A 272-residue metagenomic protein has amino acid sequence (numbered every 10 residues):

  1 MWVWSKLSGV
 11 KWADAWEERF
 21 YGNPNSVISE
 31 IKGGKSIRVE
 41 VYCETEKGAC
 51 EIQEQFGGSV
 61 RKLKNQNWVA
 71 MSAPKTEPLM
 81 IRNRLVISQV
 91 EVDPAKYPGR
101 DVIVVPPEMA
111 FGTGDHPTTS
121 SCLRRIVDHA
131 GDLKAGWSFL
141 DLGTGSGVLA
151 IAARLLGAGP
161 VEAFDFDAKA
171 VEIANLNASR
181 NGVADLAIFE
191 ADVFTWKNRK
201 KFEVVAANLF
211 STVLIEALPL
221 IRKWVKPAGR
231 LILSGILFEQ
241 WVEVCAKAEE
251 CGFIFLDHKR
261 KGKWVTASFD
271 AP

Functional and structural regions predicted by a protein language model:
M1-K96: N-terminal auxiliary segments of SAM/dcSAM-dependent transferases
V27, S59, V86, S138 (+3 more regions): Conserved beta-strand segments of alpha/beta enzyme cores
V41, D141, A163, A206 (+1 more regions): Conserved SAM-binding loop
W68-L133: SAM-dependent Rossmann-like transferase core, predominantly class I methyltransferases with a strong bias toward
N83-L85, W137, G229: Surface-exposed loop/turn positions
M109, T113-K197, K201: Conserved SAM/SAH cofactor-binding pocket of Class I
D132, F166-P272: S-adenosylmethionine
